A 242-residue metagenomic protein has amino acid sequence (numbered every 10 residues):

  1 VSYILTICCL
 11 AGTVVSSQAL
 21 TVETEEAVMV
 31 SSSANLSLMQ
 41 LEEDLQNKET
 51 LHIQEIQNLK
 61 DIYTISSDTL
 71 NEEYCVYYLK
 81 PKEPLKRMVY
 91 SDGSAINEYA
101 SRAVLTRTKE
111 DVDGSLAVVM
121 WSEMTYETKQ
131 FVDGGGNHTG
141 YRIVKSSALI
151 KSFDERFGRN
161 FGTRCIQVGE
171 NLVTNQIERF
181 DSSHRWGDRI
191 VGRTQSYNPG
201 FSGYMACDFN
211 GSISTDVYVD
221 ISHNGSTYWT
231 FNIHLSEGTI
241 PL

Functional and structural regions predicted by a protein language model:
V1-Q18: Sec-dependent N-terminal signal peptides of Gram-positive bacterial secreted proteins and lipoproteins
L5, C9, S37, L41 (+7 more regions): Generic low-polarity alpha-helical segments
I7-C8, Y74, R164, A206: The N-terminal extracellular segments of secreted preproproteins, especially immediately downstream of signal
L10-A11, A19, Y77, Q167 (+1 more regions): Residue-level detector of bioactive/disordered segments in secreted/extracellular proteins and virion assembly
A11-S16, H52, D154-F161: Generic local-structure boundary detector
S17-W121: N-terminal propeptides/leader regions of secreted preproproteins that are proteolytically removed before maturation
Y90-L242: Mature secreted bioactive peptide module from preproproteins
